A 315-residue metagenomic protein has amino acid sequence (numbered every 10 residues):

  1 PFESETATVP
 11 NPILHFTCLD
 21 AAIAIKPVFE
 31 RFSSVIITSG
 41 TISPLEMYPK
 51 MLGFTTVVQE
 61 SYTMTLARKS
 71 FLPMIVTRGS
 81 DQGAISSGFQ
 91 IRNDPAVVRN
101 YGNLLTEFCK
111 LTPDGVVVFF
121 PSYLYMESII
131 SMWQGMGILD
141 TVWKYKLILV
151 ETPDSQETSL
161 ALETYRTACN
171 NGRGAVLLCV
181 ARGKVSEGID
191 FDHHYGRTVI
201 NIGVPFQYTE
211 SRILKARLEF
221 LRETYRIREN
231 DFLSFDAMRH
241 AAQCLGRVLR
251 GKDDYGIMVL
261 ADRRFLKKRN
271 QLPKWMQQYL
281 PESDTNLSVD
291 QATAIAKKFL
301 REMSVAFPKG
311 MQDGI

Functional and structural regions predicted by a protein language model:
P1-I315: ASCE RecA-like P-loop NTPase motor cores that couple ATP hydrolysis to mechanical translocation on nucleic acids
